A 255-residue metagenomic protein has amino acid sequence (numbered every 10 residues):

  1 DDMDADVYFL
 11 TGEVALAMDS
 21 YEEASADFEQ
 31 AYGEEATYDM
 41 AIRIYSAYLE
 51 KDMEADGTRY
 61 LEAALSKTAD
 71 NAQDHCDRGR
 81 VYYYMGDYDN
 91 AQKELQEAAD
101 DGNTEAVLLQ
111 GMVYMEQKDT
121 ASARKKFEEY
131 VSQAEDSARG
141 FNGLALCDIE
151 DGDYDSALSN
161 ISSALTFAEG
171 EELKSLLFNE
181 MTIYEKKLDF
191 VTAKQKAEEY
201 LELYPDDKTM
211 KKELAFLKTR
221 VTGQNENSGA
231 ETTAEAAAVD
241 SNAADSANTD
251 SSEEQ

Functional and structural regions predicted by a protein language model:
D2, E35-A36, A69-D70, D100-N103 (+3 more regions): Short coil turns that delineate tetratricopeptide repeat
D6, D39-M40, Q73, R80 (+4 more regions): Start-of-helix register in tetratricopeptide repeats
L10, R43-I44, D77, L109-M112 (+3 more regions): Canonical tetratricopeptide repeat
A17, A47-K51, Y84-M85, E116-Q117 (+3 more regions): Register position in tetratricopeptide repeats
T182, K186, V191-Q255: Terminal, low-structured helical/coil segments at or just beyond the last alpha-helical repeat
